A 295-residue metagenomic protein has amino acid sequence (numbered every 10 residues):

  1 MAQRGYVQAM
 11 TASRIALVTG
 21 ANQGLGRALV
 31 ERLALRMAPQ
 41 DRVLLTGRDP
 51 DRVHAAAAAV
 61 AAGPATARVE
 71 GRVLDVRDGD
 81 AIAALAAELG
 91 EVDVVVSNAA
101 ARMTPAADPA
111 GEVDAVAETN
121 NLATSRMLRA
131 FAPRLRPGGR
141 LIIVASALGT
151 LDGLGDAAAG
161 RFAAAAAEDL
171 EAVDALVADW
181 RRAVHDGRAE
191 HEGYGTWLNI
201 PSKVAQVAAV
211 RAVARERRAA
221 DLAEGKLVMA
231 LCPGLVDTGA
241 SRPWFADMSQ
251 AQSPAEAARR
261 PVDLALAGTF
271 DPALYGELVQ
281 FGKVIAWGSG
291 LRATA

Functional and structural regions predicted by a protein language model:
T11-L44: Canonical Rossmann dinucleotide-binding motif of NAD(H)/NADP(H)-dependent dehydrogenases/reductases, specifically
T19, V92-R102, N120, G138-S146 (+1 more regions): Rossmann-fold scaffold of SDR-type NAD(P)-dependent oxidoreductases
V60-D80: Rossmann-fold cofactor-recognition segment
V76-E91: Conserved Rossmann-fold cofactor-binding substructure of NAD(P)-dependent oxidoreductases
R77, A115-A123, P201: Glycine-rich NAD(P)-binding loop of the Rossmann-fold in SDR/ketoreductase-type enzymes
A84, G111-E118: Active-site Tyr-X3-Lys motif and surrounding loop/helix of classical short-chain dehydrogenase/reductase
A101, P105-P109, D114, R140-A223 (+1 more regions): Catalytic loop of short-chain dehydrogenase/reductase
R126, A230, T238, F245-A295: C-terminal helical subdomain
